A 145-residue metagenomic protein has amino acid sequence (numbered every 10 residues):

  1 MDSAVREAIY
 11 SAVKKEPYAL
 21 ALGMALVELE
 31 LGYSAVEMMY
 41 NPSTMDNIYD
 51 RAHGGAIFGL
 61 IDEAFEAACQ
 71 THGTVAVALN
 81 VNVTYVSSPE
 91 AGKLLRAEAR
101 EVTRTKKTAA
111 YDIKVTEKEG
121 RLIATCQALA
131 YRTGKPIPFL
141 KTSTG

Functional and structural regions predicted by a protein language model:
M1-G145: Terminal targeting signals and extreme-terminal segments of soluble enzymes
